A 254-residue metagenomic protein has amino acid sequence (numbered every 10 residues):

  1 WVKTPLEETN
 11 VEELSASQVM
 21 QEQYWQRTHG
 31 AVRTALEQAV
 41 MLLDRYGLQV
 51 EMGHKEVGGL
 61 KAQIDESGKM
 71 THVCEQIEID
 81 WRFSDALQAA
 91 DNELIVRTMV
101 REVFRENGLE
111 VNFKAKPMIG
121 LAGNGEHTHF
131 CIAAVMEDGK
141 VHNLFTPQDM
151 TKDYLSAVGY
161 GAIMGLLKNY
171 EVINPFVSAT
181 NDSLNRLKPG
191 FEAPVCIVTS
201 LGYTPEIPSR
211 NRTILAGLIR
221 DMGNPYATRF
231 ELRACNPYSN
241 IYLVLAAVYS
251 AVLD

Functional and structural regions predicted by a protein language model:
W1-D254: Glycine-rich, acidic/polar active-site loops that bind/position phosphate-bearing ligands
